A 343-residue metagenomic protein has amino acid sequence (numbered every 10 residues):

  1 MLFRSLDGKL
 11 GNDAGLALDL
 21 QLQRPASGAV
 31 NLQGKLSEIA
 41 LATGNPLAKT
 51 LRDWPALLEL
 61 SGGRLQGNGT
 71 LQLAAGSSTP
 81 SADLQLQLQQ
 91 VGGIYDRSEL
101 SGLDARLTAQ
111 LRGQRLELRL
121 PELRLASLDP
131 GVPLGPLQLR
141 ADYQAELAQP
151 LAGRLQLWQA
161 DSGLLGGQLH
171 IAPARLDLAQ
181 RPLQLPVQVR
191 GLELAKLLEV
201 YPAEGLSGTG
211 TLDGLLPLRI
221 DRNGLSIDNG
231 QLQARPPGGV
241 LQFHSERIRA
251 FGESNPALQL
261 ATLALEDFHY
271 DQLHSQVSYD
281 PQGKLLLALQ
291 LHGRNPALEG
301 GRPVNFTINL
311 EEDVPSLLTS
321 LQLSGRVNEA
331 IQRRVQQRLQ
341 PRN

Functional and structural regions predicted by a protein language model:
M1-N68, Q89, I94-G205, L241-N343: Interface amphipathic segments
T70-A75, L147, I220-R222: Outer-membrane beta-barrel proteins
L73, S81, Y95-D96: Non-catalytic C-terminal accessory domains or segments of carbohydrate-active enzymes
S77-T79, Q180-P182, N223-I227: A cross-taxa feature marking solvent-exposed loop/turn segments within ectodomains of secreted and single-pass membrane
S78-D83, V189: Surface-exposed extracellular loop regions of Gram-negative outer-membrane beta-barrel proteins
D83-L88, L107, G230-A234: Extended hydrophobic secondary-structure segments that form protein cores and membrane-embedded regions
L206-N229: Extracellular beta-strand/loop-rich repeat segments of large surface/secreted proteins
D228-R247: Short helix-loop boundary/capping segments
